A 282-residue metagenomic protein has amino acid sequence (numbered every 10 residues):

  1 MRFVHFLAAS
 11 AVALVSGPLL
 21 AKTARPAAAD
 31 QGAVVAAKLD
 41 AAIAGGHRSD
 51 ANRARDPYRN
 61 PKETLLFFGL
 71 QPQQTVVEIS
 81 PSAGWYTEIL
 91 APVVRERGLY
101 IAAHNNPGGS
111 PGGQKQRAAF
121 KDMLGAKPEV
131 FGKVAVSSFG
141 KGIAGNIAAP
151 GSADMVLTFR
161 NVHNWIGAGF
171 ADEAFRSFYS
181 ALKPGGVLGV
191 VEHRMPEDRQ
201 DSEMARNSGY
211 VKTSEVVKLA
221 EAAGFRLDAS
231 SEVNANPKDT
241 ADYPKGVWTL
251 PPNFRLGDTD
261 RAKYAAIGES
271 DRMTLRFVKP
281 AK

Functional and structural regions predicted by a protein language model:
L39-F67, Q71: Class I SAM-dependent methyltransferase Rossmann-like catalytic core, especially the SAM/SAH-binding loop
Q73-S82: Conserved class I S-adenosyl-L-methionine
A91, A171-P184: A short glycine-rich, Lys/Arg-flanked "PGG" loop and its adjoining helix->strand segment in the class I
V94-R95, W165-I166, L182-K183: Helix-to-beta-strand junctions that scaffold the AdoMet/dcAdoMet cofactor pocket in Class I SAM-dependent enzymes
Q114-A144: S-adenosyl-L-methionine
N146-V156: A short acidic, Gly/Pro-enriched loop at the edge of an enzyme's catalytic core that lines a small-molecule cofactor
G185-H193: Conserved beta-strand signature within the Rossmann-like core of class I S-adenosyl-L-methionine
A262-K282: C-terminal lobe and adjacent flexible extensions of AdoMet/dcAdoMet transferase-like proteins
